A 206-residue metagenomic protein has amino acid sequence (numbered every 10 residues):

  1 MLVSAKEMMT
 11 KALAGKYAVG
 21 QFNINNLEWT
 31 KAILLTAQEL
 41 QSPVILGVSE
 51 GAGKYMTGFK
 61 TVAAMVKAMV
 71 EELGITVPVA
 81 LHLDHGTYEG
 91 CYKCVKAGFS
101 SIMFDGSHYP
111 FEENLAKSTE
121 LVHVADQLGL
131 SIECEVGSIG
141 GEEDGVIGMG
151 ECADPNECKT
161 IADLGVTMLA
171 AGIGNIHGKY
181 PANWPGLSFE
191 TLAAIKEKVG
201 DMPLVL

Functional and structural regions predicted by a protein language model:
V3-A14, L27-A52, T57-T76, H85-L204: Alpha/beta enzyme core
V19-N23, L81-H82, M103, L204-L206: Short catalytic-loop micro-motif centered on adjacent basic/acidic residues
